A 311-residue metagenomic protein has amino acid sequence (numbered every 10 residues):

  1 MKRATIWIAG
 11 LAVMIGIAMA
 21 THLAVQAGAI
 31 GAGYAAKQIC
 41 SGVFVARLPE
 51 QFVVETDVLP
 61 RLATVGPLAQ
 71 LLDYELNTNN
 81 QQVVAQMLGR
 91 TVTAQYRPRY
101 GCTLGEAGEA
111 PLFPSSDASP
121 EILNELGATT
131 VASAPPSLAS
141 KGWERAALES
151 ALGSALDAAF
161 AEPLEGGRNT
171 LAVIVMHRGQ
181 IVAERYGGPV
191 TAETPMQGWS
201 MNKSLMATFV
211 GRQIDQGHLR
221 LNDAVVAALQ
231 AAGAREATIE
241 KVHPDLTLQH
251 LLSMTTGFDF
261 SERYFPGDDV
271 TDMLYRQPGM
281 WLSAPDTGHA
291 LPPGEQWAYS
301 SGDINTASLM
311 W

Functional and structural regions predicted by a protein language model:
W7-H22: Hydrophobic membrane-insertion alpha-helices, especially the h-region of bacterial N-terminal signal peptides
Q26-L48: Alpha-helical transmembrane signal-anchor/signal-peptide segments
V43-L48, A159-P163, A183, F209 (+6 more regions): Sec/Tat-exported extracytoplasmic proteins
T64-L112: N-terminal accessory interaction module
P135-R178: Beta-lactamase-like hydrolase cores
G179, M196-V225, L251, A307-W311: Active-site SXXK
A183, G187-T191, P195: A short acidic/small-residue loop/turn micro-motif
A224-Q230, T238-W311: Active-site-adjacent helix/loop patches that line small-molecule binding or acyl-intermediate pockets
